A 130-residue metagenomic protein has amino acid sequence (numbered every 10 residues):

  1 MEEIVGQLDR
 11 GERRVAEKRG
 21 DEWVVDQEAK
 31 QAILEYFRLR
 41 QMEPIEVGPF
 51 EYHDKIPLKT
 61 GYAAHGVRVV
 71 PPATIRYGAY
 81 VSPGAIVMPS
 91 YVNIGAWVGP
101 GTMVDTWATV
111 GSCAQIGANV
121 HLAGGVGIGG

Functional and structural regions predicted by a protein language model:
M1-V67: Terminal amphipathic alpha-helical/low-complexity segments used for targeting or macromolecular assembly
V67-G130: Structural signal for interior beta-strand "rungs" in well-ordered beta-sheet cores of soluble enzyme domains
